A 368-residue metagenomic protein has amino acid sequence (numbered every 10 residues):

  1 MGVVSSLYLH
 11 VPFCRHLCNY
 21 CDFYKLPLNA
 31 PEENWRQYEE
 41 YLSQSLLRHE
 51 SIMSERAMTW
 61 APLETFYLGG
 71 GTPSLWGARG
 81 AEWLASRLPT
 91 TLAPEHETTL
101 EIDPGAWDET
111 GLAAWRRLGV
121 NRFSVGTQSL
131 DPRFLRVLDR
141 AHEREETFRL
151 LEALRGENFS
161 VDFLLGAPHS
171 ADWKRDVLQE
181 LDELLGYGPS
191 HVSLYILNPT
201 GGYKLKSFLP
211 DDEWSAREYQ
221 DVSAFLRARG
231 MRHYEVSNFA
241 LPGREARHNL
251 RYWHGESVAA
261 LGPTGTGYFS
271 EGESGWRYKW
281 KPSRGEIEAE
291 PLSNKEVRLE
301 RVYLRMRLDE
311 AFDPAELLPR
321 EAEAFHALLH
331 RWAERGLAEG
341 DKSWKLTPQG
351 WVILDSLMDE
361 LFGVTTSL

Functional and structural regions predicted by a protein language model:
M1-Y8, E55-W60, D359: N-terminal [4Fe-4S]-dependent radical SAM core
G2-V4, K25-I52, P62-P319: C-terminal scaffold of the Radical SAM
H10-K25: Local cysteine-cluster metal-coordination motifs and their immediate loop/turn environment, predominantly Fe-S cluster
E235, A333-K342: A short, conserved structural fragment
L318-E334: Short amphipathic alpha-helical interaction segments
S343-P348: Minor-groove-contacting beta-hairpin "wing" of winged helix-turn-helix DNA-binding domains
Q349-L368: Short, amphipathic alpha-helical interaction segments positioned at domain boundaries
